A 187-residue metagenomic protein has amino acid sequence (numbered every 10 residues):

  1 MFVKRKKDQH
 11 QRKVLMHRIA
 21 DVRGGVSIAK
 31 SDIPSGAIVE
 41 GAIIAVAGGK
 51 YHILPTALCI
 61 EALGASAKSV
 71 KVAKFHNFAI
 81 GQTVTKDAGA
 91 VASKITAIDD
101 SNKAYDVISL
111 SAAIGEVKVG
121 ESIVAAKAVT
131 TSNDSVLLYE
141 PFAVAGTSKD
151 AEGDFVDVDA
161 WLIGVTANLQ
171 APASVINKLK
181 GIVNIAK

Functional and structural regions predicted by a protein language model:
M1-K187: Surface-exposed, low-hydrophobicity beta-strand/loop segments enriched in small/polar/acidic residues
